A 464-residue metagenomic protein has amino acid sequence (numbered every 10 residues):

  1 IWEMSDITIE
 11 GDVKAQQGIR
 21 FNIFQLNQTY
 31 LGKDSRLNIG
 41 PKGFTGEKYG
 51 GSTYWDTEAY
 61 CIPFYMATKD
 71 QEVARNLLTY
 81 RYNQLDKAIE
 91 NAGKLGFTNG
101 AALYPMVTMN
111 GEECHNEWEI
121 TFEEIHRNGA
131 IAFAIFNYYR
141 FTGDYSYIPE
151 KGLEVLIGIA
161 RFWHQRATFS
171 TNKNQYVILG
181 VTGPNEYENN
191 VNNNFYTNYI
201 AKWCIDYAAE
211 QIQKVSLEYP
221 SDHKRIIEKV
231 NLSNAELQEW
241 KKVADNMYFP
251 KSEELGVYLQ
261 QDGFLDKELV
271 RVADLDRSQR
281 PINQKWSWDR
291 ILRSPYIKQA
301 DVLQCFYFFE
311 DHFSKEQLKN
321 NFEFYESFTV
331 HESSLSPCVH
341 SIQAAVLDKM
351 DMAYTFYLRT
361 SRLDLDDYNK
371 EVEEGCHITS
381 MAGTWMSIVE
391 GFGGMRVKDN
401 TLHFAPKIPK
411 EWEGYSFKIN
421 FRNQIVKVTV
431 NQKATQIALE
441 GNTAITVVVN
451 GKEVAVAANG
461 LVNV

Functional and structural regions predicted by a protein language model:
I1-K48, W286-R290: Acidic/polar, glycine-enriched structural segments that form the non-catalytic walls/loops of the carbohydrate-binding
E3-T8, Q25-T29, A59-Q71, E119 (+7 more regions): Well-ordered alpha-helical scaffold segments within catalytic/enzyme domains
Q17, S52-E58, M66, E123-F133 (+5 more regions): Aromatic- and histidine-enriched alpha-helix N-cap/loop-to-helix transition segments that scaffold the rims
F21-Q28, Y80-K87, E154-R166, W203 (+3 more regions): Alpha-helical scaffold segments in carbohydrate-active enzymes
Y30-T45, Q71-F133, Y139, S146-I148 (+4 more regions): Helix-terminus loop motifs that line ligand-binding clefts
T45-T53, A102-F141, Y145-E150, R161-K241: The feature captures the catalytic groove of carbohydrate-active enzymes
T53-A59, P63-Y82, E150, Q213 (+2 more regions): Active-site core of glycosidic bond-cleaving carbohydrate-active enzymes
S314-K319, E326, I342-V464: Non-catalytic C-terminal accessory modules of carbohydrate-active enzymes
